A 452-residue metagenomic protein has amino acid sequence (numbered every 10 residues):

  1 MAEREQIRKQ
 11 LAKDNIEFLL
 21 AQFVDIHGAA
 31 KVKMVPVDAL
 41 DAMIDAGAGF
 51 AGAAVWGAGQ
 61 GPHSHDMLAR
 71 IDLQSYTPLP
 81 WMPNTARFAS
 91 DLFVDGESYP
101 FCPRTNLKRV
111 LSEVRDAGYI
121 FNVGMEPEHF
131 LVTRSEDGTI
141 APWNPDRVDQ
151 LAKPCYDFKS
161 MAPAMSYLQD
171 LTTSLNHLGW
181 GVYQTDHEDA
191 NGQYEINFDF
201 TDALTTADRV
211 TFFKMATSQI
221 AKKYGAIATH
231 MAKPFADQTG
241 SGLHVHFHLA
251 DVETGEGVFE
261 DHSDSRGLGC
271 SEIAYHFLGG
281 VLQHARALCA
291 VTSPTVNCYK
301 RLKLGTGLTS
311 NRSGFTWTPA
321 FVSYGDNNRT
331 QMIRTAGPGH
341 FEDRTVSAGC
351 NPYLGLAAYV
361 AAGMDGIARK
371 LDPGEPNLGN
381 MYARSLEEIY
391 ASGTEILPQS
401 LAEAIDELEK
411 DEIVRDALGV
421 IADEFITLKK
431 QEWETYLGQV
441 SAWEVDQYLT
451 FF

Functional and structural regions predicted by a protein language model:
M1-F452: Glycine-rich, acidic/polar active-site loops that bind/position phosphate-bearing ligands
